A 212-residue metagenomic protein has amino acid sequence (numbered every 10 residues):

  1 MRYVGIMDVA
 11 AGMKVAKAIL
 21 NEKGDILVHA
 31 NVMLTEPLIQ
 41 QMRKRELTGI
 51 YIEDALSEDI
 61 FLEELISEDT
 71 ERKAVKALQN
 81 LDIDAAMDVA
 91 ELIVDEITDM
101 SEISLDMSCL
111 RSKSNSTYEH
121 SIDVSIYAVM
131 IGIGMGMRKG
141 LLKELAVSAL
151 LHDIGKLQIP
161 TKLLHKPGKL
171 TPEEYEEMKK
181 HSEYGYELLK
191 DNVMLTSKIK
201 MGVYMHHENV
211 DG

Functional and structural regions predicted by a protein language model:
M1-H120, I126: Non-catalytic interface/linker regions that flank or bridge core catalytic/transmembrane domains
E71-G212: Histidine- and acidic-residue-rich, metal-dependent catalytic cores
